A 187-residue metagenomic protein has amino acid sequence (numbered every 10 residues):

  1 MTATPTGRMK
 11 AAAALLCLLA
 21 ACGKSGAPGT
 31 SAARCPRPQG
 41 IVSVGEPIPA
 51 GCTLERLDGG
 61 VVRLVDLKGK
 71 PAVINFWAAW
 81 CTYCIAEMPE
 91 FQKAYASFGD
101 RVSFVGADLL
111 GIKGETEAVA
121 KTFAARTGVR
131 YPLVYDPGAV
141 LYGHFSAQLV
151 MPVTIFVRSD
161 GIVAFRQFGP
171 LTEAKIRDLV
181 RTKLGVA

Functional and structural regions predicted by a protein language model:
T2-A12: Bacterial N-terminal signal peptides that target proteins for export
L18-A21: C-terminal motif of bacterial Sec signal peptides marking the signal peptidase cleavage site
G29-L64: N-terminal "domain-start" segment that seeds a small globular fold
R63-I85: Short active-site neighborhood of thiol/selenol oxidoreductases, capturing the structured segment around
V73-I74, F104, T154: Hydrophobic beta-strand anchors of alpha/beta hydrolase catalytic cores
I85-T127, P137-H144: Structural microenvironment flanking redox-active thiols in thiol-disulfide oxidoreductases
F123-R130, Y135-G185: Thiol/disulfide oxidoreductase modules built on the thioredoxin-like
